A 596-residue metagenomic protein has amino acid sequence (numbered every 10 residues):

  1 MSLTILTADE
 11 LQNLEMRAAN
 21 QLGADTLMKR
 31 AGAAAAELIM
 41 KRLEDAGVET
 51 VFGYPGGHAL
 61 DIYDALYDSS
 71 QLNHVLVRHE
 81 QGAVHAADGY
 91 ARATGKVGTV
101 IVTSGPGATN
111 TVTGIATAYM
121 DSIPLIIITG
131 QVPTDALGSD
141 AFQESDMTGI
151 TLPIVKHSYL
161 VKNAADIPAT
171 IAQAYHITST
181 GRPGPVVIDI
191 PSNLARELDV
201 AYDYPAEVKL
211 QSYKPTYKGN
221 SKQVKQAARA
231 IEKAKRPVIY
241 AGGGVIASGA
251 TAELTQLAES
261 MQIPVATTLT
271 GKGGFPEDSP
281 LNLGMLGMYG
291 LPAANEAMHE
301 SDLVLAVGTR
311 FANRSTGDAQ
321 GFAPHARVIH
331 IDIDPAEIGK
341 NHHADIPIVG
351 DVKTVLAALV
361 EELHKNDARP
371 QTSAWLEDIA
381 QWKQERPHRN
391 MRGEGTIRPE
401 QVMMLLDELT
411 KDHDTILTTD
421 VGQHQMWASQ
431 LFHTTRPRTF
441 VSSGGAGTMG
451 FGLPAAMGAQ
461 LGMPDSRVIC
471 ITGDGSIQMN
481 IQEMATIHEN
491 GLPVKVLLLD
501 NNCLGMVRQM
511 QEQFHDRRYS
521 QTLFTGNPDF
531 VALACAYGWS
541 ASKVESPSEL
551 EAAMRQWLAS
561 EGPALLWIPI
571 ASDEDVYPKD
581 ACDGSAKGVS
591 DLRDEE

Functional and structural regions predicted by a protein language model:
M1-L38: Positively charged, low-complexity intrinsically disordered leader regions
N13-Q21, Y67-H74, A93-T99, Q430-G445 (+1 more regions): Glycine/charged-rich beta-loop-alpha catalytic/anionic-binding loops adjacent to active sites
M28-K29, Y54-G56, V75-H85, V100-G107 (+7 more regions): Active-site nucleophile and cofactor-binding loops and adjacent substrate-binding regions of central metabolic enzymes
I39-R369, L405, L409, P493-L498 (+4 more regions): N-terminal alpha/beta PP-like core and its mobile active-site loop of ThDP/TPP-dependent enzymes
I62, L66, A380-P454, A459: Active-site diphosphate/adenylate-binding microenvironment
Q143, E489-C582: Thiamine diphosphate
A165, H325-V421, E545-E551, Q556 (+1 more regions): Phosphate/pyrophosphate-binding active-site segments
F451, A455-P493, L499: Catalytic phosphate/nucleotide-handling subdomain of diverse soluble enzymes
